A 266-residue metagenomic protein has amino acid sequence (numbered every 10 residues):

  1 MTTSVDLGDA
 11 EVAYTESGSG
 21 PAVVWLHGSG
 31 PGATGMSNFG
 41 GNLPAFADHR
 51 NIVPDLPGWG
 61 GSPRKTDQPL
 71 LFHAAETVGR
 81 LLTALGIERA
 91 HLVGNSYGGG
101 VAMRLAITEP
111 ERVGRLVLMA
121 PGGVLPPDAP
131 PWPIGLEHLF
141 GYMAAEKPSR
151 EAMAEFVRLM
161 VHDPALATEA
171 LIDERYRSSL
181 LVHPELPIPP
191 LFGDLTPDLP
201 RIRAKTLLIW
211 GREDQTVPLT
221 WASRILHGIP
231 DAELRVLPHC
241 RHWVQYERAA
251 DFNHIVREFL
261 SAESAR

Functional and structural regions predicted by a protein language model:
A10-G61: Conserved HGGG/HGGXW glycine-rich cap/lid loop of the alpha/beta-hydrolase fold
N38, L43-P44, V53-V93, H254: Active-site loop/oxyanion-hole signature of alpha/beta-hydrolase fold enzymes
G94, G98, A102: Gly/Ala-rich beta-loop-alpha elbow adjacent to hydrolase catalytic centers
M103-I107, G114-K147: Flexible "cap/lid" loop of the alpha/beta hydrolase fold
W132, E146-R203: Conserved alpha/beta-hydrolase catalytic His-Asp/Glu region
I202, L208-W210: Short beta-strand/loop motif that positions the catalytic acidic residue of the alpha/beta-hydrolase fold
E213-V217: Acidic catalytic loop of the alpha/beta-hydrolase fold
A232-R266: Catalytic active-site module of serine/aspartate enzymes centered on a nucleophile-bearing elbow/loop
